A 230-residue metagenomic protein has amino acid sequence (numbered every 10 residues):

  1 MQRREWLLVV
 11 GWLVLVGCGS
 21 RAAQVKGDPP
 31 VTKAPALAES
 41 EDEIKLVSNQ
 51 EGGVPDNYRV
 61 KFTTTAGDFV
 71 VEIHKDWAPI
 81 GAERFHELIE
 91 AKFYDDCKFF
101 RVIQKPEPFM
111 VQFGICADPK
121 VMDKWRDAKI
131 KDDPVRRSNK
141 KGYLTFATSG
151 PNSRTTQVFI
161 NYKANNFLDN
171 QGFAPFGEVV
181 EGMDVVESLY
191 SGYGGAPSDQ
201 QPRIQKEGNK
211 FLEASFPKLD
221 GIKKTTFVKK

Functional and structural regions predicted by a protein language model:
R3-L7: N-terminal export leaders
L8-V16: Bacterial N-terminal signal peptides
C18-K230: Cyclophilin-like peptidyl-prolyl cis-trans isomerases
